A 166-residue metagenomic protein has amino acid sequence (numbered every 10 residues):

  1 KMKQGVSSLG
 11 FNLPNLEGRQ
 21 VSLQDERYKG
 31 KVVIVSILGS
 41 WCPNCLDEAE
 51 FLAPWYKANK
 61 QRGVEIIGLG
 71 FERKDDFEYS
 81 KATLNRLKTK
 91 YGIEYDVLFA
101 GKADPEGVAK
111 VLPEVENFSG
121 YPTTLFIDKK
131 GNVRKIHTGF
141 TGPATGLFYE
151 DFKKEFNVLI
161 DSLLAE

Functional and structural regions predicted by a protein language model:
K1-D25: N-terminal "domain-start" segment that seeds a small globular fold
N12, L84-T123, K129: Short, internal strand/loop/helix patches that form the active-site neighborhood or redox-interaction surface
S22-L52, E65-I66: Short active-site neighborhood of thiol/selenol oxidoreductases, capturing the structured segment around
Y28-V33, Q61-I67, Y91-D96, K129-N132: Loop/turn elements at helix/coil->beta-strand transitions in domains of secreted/extracellular proteins
I37-G39, L69-E72, A100-K102, D128 (+1 more regions): Active-site-proximal beta-strand/loop segments in catalytic clefts of secreted hydrolases
D47-G92, K102-K110: Structural microenvironment flanking redox-active thiols in thiol-disulfide oxidoreductases
G120-E166: Thiol-/selenol-based redox modules, centered on thioredoxin-like and closely related oxidoreductase domains
